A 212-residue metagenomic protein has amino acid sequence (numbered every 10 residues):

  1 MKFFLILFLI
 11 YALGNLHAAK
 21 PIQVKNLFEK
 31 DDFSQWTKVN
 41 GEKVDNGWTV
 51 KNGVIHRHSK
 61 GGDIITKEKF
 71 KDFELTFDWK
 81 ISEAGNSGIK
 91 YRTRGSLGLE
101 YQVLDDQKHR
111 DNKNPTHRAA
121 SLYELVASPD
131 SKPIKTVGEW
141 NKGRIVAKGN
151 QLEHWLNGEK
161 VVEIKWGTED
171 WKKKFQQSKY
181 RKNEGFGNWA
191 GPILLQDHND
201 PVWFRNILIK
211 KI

Functional and structural regions predicted by a protein language model:
F3-A12: Sec-dependent N-terminal signal peptides
H17-I212: Carbohydrate-interacting regions of secretory-pathway proteins
